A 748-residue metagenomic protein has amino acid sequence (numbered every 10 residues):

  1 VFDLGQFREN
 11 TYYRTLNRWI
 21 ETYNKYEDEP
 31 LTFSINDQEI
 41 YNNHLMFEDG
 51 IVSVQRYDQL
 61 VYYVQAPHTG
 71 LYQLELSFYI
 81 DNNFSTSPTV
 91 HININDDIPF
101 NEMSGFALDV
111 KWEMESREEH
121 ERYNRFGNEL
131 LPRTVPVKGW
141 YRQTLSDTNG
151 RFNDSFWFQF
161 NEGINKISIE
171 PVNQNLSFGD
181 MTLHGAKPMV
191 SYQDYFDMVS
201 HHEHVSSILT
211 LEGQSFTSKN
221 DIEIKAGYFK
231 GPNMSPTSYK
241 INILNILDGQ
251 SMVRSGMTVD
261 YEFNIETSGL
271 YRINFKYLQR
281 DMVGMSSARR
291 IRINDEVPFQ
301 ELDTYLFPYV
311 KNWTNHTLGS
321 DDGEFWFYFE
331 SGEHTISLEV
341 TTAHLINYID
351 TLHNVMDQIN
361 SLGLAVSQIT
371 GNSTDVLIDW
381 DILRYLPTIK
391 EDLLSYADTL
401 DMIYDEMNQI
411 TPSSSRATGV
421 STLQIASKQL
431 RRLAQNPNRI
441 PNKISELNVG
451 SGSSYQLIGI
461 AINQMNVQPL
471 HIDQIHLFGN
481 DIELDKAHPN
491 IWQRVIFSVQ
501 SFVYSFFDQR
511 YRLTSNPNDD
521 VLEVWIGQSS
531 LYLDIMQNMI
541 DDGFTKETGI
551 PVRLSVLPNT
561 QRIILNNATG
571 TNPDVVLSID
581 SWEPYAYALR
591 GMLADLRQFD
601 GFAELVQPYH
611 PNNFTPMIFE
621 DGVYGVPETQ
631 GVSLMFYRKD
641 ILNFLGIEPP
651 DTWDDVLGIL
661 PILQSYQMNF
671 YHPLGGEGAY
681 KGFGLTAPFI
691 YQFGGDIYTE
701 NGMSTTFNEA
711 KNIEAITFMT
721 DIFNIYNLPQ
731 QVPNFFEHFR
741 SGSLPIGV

Functional and structural regions predicted by a protein language model:
V1-L477: Extracytoplasmic
Q500-N516, D580-L634, F644, D655-I659 (+2 more regions): Hinge/lid segment of periplasmic solute-binding proteins
P517-S530, F544, I550-S555, V575 (+2 more regions): Short, well-ordered beta-strand elements
D542-N612, P616, D640-D651, P745-I746: Extracytoplasmic "Venus flytrap"/periplasmic binding protein-like
V556-I563, W653-G658, L728-S741: Short helix-initiation/N-cap motifs at beta->coil->alpha
N567, V656, L663-Q664, H738-G747: Hydrophobic residues within well-ordered alpha-helices
S633-Y637, F689-Y691: Short glycine- and hydrophobic/aromatic-rich loop-to-beta-strand nucleating segment in the catalytic cores
N701-V732: Glycine-centered hinge/linker elements that transmit conformational signals in sensory and ligand-binding systems
